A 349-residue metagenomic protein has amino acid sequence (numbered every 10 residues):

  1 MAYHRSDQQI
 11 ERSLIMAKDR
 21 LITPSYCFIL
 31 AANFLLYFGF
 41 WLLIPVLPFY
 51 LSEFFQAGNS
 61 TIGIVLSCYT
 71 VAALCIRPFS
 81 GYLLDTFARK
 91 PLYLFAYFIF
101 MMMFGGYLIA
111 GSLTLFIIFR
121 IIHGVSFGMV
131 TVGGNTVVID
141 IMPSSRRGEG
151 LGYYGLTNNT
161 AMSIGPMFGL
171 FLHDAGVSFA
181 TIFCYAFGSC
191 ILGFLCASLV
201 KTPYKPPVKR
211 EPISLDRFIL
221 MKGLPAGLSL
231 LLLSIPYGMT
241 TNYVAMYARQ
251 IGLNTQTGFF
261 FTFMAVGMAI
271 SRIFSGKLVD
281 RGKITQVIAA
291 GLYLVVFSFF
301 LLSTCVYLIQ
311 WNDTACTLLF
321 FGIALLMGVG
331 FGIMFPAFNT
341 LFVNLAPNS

Functional and structural regions predicted by a protein language model:
I22-G63, Y237-Y247, I251: Helix-loop boundary and gating motifs at the non-cytosolic
Q56, A88, I109-L115, K283 (+2 more regions): Helix-breaking motifs and short loop linkers at transmembrane-helix boundaries and internal kinks in secondary membrane
T70-P78, M162-S163, A265-A269, I273: Residue-level signature of mid-helix packing/kink "hotspots" within the transmembrane helices of 12-pass Major
C75-G111: Conserved MFS/SLC helix-loop-helix module at the cytosolic interface between two early adjacent transmembrane helices
P91-G105, Q286-L301: Structural signature of the two symmetry-related core transmembrane helices
T114-I122, L318-L326: Paired small-residue
I121-T157: Cytoplasmic helix-loop-helix junction between adjacent transmembrane helices in 12-TM secondary transporters
F187-P206: C-terminal membrane-cytosol helix-exit motif in multi-pass small-molecule transporters
